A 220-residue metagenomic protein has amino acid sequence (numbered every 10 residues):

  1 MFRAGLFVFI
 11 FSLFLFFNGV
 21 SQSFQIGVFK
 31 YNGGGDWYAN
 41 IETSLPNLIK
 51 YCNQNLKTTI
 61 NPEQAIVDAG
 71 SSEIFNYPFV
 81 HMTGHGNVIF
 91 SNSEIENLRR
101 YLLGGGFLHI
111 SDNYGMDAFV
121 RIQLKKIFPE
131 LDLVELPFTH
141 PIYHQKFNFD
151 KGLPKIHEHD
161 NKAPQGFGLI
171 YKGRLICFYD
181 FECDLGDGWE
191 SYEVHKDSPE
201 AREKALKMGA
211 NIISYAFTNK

Functional and structural regions predicted by a protein language model:
G5-N18: Bacterial N-terminal signal peptides
V20-F79, H85-G86, D184-L185, W189-K220: Aromatic-Pro/Gly-enriched surface loop or interdomain linker that acts as a lid/target-recognition segment
Q22-F24, F75-F79, G104-F107, L131 (+1 more regions): Loop/turn elements at helix/coil->beta-strand transitions in domains of secreted/extracellular proteins
I26, F79-A118: Short alpha-beta junction capping motif
Y31-G35, H85-I89, F107, Y114-A118 (+2 more regions): Solvent-exposed loop/turn segments at secondary-structure junctions within structured extracellular/periplasmic domains
T59-V67, I110-N113, L131-F138: Surface-exposed patches in mature extracellular/periplasmic domains of secreted proteins
A69-G70, N161-C177: Short, surface-exposed beta-strand/loop micro-motifs that present aromatic residues
I122-L153: Acidic, glycine-rich loop-and-strand cores that form catalytic or ligand-binding grooves in diverse globular domains
